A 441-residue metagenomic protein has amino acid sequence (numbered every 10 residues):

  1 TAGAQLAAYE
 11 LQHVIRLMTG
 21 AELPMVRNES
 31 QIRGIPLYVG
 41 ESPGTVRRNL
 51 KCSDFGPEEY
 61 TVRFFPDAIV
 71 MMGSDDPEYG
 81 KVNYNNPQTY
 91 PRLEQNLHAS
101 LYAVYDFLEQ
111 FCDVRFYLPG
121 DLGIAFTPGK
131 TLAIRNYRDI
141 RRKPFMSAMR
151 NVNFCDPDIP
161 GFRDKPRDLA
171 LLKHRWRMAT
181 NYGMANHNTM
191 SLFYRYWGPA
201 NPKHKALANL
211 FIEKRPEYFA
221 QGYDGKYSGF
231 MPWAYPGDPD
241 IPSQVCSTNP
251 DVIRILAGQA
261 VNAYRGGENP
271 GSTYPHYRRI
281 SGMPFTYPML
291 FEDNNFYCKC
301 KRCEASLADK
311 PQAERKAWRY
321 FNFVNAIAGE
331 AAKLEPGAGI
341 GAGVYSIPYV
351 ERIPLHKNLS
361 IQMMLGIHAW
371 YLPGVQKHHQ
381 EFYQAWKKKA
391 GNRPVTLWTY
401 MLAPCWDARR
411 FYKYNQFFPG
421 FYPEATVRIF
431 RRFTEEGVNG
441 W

Functional and structural regions predicted by a protein language model:
L6-E10, V14-R16, S30, F55-F321 (+4 more regions): Feature activates predominantly on carbohydrate-active enzymes
L17-S30, A338: Short, well-structured beta-strand/strand-turn elements
E22, F323-A338, A385-R393, R432-N439: A structural motif corresponding to the C-terminal end of an alpha-helix and its immediate exit/capping segment
M25-S53, V70-G73: Short, well-ordered secondary-structure micro-motifs within conserved domains or adaptor modules
T273-Y274, G343-R352, Q376-W386, A425-R428: Alpha-helical scaffolding within the catalytic cores of extracellular/periplasmic polymer-degrading hydrolases
P284-P288, G337-G341, N358-Q362, P394-W398 (+1 more regions): Structural preference for beta-strand elements that scaffold enzyme active sites
G341-W370, W406-F421: Substrate-binding cleft/loops of secretory-pathway carbohydrate-active enzymes
T399, F417-W441: Substrate-binding cleft of secreted/luminal carbohydrate-active enzymes
